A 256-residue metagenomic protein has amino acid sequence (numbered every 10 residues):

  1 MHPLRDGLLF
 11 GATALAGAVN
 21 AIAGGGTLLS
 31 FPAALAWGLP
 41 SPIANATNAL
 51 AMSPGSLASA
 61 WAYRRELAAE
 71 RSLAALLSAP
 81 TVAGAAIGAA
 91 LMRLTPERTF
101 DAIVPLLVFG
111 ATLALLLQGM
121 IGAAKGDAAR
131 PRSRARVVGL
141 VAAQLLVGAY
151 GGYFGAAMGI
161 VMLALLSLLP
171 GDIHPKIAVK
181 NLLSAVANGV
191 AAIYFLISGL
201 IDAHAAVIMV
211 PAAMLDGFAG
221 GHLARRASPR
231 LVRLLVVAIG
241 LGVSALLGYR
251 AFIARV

Functional and structural regions predicted by a protein language model:
M1-G7, L35-I43, A90-T99, L196-H204 (+1 more regions): Helix-coil boundary and interhelical linker segments in multi-pass alpha-helical membrane proteins
M1-P40, D127-I177, N181-S184: Selected transmembrane alpha-helices and immediately adjacent juxtamembrane segments of polytopic inner-membrane
D6, A49, V104-V108, T112 (+3 more regions): Residues within membrane-spanning alpha-helices of integral membrane proteins, especially the hydrophobic core/packing
A14-A18, A33, A60-W61, A86-A90 (+4 more regions): Alpha-helical transmembrane segments of multipass membrane proteins
W37-N48, L73-A74, P170-A178, H204-V207: The feature identifies polytopic integral membrane transport proteins across all domains of life
T47-L106, N188-I239: Selective hydrophobic functional segments
A58-A68, A89, L106-P131, G242-V256: Transmembrane helix exit motif
